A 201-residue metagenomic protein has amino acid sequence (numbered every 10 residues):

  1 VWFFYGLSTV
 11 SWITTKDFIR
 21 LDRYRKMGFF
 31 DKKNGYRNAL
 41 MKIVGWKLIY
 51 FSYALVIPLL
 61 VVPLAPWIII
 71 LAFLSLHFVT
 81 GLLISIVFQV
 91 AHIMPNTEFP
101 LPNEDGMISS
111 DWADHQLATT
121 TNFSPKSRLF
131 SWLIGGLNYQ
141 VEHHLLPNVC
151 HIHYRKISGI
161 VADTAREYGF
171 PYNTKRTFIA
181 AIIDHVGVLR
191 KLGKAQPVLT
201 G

Functional and structural regions predicted by a protein language model:
V1-I134, I152-G201: Non-catalytic, topology-defining segments of multipass membrane proteins
L137-N138: Active-site/pore-lining binding-face segments in mid-to-C-terminal subdomains
L146: Solvent-exposed interhelical
